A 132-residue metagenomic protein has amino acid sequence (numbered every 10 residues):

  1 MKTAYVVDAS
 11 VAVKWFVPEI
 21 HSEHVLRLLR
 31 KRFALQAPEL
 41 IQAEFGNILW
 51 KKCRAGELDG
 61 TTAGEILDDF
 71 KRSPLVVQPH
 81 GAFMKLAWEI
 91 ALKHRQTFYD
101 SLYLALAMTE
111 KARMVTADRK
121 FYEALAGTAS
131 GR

Functional and structural regions predicted by a protein language model:
M1-A4, L104-R132: Acidic, PIN/NYN-like endoribonuclease modules and their adjacent C-terminal/linker elements
M1-I41, K52-E65, K120: Short, well-structured N-terminal submotif of metal-dependent ribonuclease cores
H24, E44, L86, E123-A124: Phosphate- and divalent-cation-binding pockets in alpha/beta enzyme and binding domains that engage nucleotide-derived
I41-Q42, T62, F83, Y103: Short, conserved alpha-helical segments within structured domains
N47-R54, M108-T109: Short glycine/serine- and small hydrophobic-enriched flexible loop segments
S73-A117: Active-site neighborhoods of divalent-metal-dependent phosphate/nucleic-acid chemistry enzymes
